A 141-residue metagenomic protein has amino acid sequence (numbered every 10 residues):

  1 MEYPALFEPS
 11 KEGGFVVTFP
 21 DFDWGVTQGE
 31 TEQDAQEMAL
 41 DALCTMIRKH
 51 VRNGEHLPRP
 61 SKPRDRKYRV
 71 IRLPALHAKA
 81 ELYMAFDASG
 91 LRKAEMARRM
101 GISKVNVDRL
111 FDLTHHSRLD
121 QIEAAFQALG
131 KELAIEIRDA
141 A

Functional and structural regions predicted by a protein language model:
M1-R48, R52: DNA-contacting interfaces and partner/effector-binding or oligomerization modules in DNA-centric proteins
P63-S89: A short, Lys/Arg-rich alpha-helix, primarily the initiator
Y83, A94, R98: Residues within the helices of the helix-turn-helix
R98, R109, Q127: Alpha-helical residues within the helix-turn-helix
G101-H116: Recognition helix of helix-turn-helix/homeodomain-like DNA-binding domains that insert into the DNA major groove
D120-E136: DNA major-groove recognition helix of helix-turn-helix/homeodomain DNA-binding modules
I137-A141: Short, charged recognition helix plus adjacent turn of helix-turn-helix-like nucleic-acid-binding domains
